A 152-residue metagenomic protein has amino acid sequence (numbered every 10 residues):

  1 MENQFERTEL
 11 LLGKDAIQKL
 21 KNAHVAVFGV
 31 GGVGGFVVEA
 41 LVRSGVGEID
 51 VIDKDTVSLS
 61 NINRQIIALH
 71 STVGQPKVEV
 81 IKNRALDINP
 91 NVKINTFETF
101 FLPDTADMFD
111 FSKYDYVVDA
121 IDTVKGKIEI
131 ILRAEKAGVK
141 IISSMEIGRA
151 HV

Functional and structural regions predicted by a protein language model:
M1-A26: N-terminal charged helix/coil linker that caps or initiates catalytic domains
V27-G29, I52: Conserved N-terminal Rossmann-fold NAD(P)-binding element of oxidoreductases
V33-G34: Hydrophobic/small residue at the entry helix of a nucleotide-binding pocket
V46, V51-N89: Glycine-rich phosphate-binding loop and adjoining beta1-alpha1-beta2 segment of Rossmann-like nucleotide-binding folds
S71, K93-F101: Conserved SAM-binding strand-loop segment of SAM-dependent methyltransferases
D104-K113: Short amphipathic alpha-helix with an adjacent loop that forms part of the alpha/beta core around
S112-S144: Glycine-rich phosphate-binding loop
A150-V152: Conserved small/polar residues in nucleotide/adenosyl-binding loops
